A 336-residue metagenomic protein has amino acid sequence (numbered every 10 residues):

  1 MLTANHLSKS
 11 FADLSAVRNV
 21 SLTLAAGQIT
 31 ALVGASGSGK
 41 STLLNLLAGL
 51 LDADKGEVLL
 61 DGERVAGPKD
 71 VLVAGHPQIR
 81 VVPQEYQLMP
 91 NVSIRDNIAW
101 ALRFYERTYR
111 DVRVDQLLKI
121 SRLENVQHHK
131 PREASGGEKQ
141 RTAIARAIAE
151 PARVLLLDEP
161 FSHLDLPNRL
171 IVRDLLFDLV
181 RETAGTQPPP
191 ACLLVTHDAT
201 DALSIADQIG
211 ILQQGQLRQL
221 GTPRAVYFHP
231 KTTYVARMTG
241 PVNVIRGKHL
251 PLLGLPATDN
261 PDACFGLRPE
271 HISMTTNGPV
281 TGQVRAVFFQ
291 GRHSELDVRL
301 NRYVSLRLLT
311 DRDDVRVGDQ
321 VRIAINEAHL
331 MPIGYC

Functional and structural regions predicted by a protein language model:
A31, L72-Q87, L193: ABC nucleotide-binding domain signature
V33-A35: The feature captures the beta-strand-to-loop junction immediately N-terminal to the Walker
A48: Helix-to-loop junction immediately C-terminal to a conserved catalytic motif
D54-E57, Q214: Conserved coupling/switch loops of ABC nucleotide-binding domains, chiefly the family-specific signature
E57-P77: ABC ATPase NBD Q-loop/coupling interface
Q78-R80, N91-K231: ABC ATPase nucleotide-binding domains
R224, F228-R285, D297-D314: ATPase nucleotide-binding modules
